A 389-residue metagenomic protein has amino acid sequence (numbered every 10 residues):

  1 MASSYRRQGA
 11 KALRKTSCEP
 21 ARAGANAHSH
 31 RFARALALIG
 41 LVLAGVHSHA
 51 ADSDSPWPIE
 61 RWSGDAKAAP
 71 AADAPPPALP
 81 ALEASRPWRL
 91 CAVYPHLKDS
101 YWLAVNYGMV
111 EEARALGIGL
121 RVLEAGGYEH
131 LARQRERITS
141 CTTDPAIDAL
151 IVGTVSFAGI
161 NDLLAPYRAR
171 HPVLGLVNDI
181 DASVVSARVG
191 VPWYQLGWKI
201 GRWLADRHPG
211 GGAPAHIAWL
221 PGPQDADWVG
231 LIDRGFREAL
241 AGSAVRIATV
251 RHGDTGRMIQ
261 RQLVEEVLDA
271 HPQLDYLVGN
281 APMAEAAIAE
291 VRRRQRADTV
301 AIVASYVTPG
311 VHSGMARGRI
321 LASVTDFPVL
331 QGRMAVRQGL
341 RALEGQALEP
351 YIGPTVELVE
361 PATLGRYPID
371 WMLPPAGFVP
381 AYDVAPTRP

Functional and structural regions predicted by a protein language model:
A51-R86, Q224, L240, L330 (+1 more regions): Hinge/cleft segment of the Venus flytrap/periplasmic-binding protein
W62, A66-L79, R89-G108, E112 (+5 more regions): Extracytoplasmic "Venus flytrap"
A74-P77, L120-A146, T249-A270, A284-A286: Structural motif
L90, M109, I200-A244, T249-V250 (+2 more regions): An alpha-beta-alpha
Y101-I118, L196-I200, D227-V245, L263 (+2 more regions): Short, solvent-exposed amphipathic alpha-helices that sit in or adjacent to ligand/effector-binding or catalytic
A146-A169, F236, G253-G314: Hydrophobic alpha-helical
F157-Q195, D206, T308-A316, I320-L321: Flexible loop/hinge segments that line or gate small-molecule binding clefts
R188-A215, I259-R261, V307-V311, D326-E344: Hydrophobic alpha-helical segments within soluble ligand-binding/sensing domains
